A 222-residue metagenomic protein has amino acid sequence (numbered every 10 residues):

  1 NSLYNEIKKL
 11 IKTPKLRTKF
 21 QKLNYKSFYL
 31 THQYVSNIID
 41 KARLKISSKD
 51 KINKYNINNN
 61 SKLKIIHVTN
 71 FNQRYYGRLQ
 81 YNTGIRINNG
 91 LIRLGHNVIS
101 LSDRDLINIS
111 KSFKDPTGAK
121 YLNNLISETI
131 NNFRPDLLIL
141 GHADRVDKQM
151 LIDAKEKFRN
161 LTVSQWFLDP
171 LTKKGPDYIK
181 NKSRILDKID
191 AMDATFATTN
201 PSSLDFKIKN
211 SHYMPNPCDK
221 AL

Functional and structural regions predicted by a protein language model:
N1, D136, K220-L222: Short, intrinsically disordered, charge-balanced linker/junction segments flanking boundaries in proteins
N1-K9: Change "using UDP/GDP/dTDP sugars" to "using nucleotide sugars
K9, L16-L30: A short, well-ordered alpha-helix in the C-terminal region of glycosyltransferases
K9-K12, L30-N59: C-terminal alpha-helical cap of glycosyltransferases
S48-P170, A194: N-terminal pre-catalytic "stem/leader" segment of glycosyltransferase-like enzymes
D153-L222: Catalytic core of nucleotide-activated saccharide and alditol-phosphate transferases
